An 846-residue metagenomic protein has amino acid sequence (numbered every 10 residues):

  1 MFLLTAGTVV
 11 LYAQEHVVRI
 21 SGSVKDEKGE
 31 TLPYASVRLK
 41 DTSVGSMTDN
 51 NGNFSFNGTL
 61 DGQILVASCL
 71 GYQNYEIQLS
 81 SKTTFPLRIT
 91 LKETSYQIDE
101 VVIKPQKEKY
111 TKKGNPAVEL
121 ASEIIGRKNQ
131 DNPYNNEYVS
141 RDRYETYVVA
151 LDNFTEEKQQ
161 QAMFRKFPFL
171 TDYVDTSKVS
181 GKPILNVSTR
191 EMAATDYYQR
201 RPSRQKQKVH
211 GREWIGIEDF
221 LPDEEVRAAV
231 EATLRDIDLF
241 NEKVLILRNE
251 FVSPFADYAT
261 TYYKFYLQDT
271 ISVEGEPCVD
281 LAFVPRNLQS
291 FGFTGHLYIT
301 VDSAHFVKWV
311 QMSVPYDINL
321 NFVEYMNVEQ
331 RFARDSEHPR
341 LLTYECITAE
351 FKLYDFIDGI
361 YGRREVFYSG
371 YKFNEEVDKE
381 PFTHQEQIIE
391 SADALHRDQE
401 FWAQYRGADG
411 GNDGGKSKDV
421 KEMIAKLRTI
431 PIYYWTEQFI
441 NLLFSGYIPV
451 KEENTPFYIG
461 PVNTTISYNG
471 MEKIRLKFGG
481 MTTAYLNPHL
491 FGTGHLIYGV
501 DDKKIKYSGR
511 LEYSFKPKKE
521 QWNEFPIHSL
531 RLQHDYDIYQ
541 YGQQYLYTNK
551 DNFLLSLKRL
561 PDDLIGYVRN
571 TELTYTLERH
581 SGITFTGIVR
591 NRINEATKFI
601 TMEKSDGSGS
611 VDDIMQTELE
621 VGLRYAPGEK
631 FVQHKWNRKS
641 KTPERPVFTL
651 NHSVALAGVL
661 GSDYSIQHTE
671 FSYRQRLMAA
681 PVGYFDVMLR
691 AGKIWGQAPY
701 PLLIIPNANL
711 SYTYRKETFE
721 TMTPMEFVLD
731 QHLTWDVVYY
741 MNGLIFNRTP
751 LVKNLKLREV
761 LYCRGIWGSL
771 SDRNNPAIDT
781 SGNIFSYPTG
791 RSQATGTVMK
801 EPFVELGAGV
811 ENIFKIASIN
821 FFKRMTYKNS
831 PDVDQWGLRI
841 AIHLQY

Functional and structural regions predicted by a protein language model:
L11-R19, E93: Beta-strand-rich domain onsets/edges
H16-L32: Structural motif
S23-E27, S36-R38, S68-Y72, P86-P133 (+1 more regions): Short, acidic, small-residue-rich periplasmic hinge/interaction motif at the N-terminus of Gram-negative outer-membrane
G29-P33, S55-G62: Short Pro-Gly-centered beta-turn/loop motif in secreted/extracellular proteins
A35-L39, L65, I103, Q311-M312 (+1 more regions): Hydrophobic beta-strand segments
S43-N53: Short, acidic Ser/Thr/Gly-rich low-complexity loop/linker segments typical of extracellular and cell-surface proteins
K107-C278, V284-G292, Y354-G460, T464-S467 (+5 more regions): Structured extracytoplasmic
N249, F373, F382-Y846: Exposed, low-structure sequence patches enriched in small/polar residues
